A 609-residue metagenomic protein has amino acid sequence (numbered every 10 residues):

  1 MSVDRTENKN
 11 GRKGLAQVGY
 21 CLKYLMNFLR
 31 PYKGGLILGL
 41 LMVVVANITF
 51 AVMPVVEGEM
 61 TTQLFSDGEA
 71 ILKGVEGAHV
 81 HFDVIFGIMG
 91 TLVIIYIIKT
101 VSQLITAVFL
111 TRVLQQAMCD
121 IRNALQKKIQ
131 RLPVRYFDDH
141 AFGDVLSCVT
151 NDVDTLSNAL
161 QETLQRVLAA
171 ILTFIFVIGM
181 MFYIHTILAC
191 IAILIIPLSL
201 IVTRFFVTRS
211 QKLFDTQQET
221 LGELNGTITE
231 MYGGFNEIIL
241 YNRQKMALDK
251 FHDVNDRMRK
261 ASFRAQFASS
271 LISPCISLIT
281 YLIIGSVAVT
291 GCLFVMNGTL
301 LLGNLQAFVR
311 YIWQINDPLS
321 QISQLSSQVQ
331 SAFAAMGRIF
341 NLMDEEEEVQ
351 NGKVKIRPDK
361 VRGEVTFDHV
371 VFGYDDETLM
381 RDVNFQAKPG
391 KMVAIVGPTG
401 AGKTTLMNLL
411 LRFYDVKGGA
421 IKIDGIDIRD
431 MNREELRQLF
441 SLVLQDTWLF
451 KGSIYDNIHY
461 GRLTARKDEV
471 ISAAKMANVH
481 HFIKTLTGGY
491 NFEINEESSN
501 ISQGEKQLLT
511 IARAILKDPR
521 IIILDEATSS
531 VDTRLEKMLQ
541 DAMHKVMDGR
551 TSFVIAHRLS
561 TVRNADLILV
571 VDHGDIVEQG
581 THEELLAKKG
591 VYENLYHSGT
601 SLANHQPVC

Functional and structural regions predicted by a protein language model:
S2-K13, Q115, N123-S147, N151-V153 (+6 more regions): Short intracellular "coupling" helices and adjacent cytoplasmic loop segments at the cytosolic face of multi-pass
V18-K33, V145: A short amphipathic helical element positioned immediately N-terminal to and/or at the very start of a transmembrane
R30, L41, G90, S102 (+6 more regions): Hydrophobic alpha-helical transmembrane segments of ABC transporter permease domains
P31-K33, V134-R135, V153-L160, L164 (+10 more regions): An intracellular "coupling" helix at the cytosolic face of ABC transporter transmembrane type-1 domains
L36-S102, Y183-I187, G298-L302: Transmembrane helix-loop-helix hairpins at lipid-water interfaces of multipass membrane proteins, especially the type-1
V45-T49, M53, V93, I97-L114 (+4 more regions): Hydrophobic alpha-helical membrane-associated segments
M180-L194, R264-G337, L342-M343: Helix-loop-helix
N351-G352, P358-C609: ABC-type nucleotide-binding domain
